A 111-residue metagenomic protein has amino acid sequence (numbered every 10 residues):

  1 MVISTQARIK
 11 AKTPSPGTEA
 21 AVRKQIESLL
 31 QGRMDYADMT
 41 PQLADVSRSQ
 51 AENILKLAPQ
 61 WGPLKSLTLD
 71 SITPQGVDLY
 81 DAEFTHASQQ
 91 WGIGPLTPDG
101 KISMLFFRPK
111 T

Functional and structural regions predicted by a protein language model:
M1-R23, E83-T111: Catalytic loop of the DD-peptidase/beta-lactamase superfamily, centered on the K-T-G motif and neighboring
Q6-A7, K24-L29, P63-K65: Short hydrophobic/aromatic-rich motifs at helix boundaries and adjacent loops
S15-M39: Short acidic-aromatic low-complexity motifs
R33-P74: Short solvent-exposed beta->alpha transition segments
T73-D81: Short, hydrophobic/aromatic-rich segments at coil-to-beta transitions
